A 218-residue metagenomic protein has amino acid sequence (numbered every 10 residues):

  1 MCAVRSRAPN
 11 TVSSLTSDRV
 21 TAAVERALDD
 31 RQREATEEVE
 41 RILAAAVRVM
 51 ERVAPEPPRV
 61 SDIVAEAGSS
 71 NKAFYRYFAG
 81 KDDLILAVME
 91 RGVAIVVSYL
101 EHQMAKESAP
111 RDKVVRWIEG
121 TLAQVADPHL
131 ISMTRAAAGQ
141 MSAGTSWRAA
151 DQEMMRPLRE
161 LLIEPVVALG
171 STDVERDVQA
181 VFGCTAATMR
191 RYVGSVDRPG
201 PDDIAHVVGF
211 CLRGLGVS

Functional and structural regions predicted by a protein language model:
M1-E37: N-terminal intrinsically disordered/low-complexity leader segments
A35-A46, I63, V88-G92, V96: Generic hydrophobic, amphipathic alpha-helix propensity
R41, V49-D83, A87: Helix-turn-helix
A45-V49, E66, Q124, C184: Short amphipathic alpha-helical elements of helix-turn-helix/winged-helix folds
A87, E101-D127, V181: Hydrophobic alpha-helical connector segments
A94-V97, R116, S142-L169, E175-Q179 (+1 more regions): Amphipathic alpha-helical packing segments from all-alpha helical-bundle domains
A123-D127, E164, V178-P199, L212-S218: Amphipathic C-terminal alpha-helical segment
V125-T145, R190: Amphipathic alpha-helical segments used for helix-helix packing
